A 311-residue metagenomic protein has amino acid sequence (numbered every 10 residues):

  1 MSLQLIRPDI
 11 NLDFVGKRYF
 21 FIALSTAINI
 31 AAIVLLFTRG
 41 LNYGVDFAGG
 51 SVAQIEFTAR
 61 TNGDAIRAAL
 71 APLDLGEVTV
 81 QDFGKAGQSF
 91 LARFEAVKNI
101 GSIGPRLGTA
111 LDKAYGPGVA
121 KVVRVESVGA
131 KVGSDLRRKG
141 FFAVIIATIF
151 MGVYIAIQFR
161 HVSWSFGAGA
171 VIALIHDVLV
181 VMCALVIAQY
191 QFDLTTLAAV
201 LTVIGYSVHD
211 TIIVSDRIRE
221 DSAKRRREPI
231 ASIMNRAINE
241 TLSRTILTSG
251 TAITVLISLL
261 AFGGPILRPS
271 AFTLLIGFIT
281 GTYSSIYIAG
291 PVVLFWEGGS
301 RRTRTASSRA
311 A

Functional and structural regions predicted by a protein language model:
M1-A311: A structural signal for conserved, well-ordered secondary-structure elements that form binding/interaction cores
